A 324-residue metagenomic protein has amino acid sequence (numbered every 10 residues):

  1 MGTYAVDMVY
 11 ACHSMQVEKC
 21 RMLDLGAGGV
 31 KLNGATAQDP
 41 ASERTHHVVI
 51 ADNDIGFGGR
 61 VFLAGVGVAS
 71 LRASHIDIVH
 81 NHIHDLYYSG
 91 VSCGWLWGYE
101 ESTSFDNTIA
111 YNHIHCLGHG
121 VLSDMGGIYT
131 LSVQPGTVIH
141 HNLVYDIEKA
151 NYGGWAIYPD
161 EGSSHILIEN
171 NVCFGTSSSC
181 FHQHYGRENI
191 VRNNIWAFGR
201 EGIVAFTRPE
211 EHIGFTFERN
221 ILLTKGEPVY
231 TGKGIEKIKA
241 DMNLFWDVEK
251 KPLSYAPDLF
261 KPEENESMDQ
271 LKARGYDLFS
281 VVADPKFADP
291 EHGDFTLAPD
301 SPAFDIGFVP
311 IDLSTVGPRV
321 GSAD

Functional and structural regions predicted by a protein language model:
M1-V6, G26-L32, G59-V66, Y87-C93 (+9 more regions): Short glycine/acidic-rich loop motifs that flank beta-strands on beta-rich extracellular proteins
T3, V9-C12, S70: Divalent metal-dependent phosphoesterase catalytic cores across multiple superfamilies
D7, D77, S92, G127-Y129 (+5 more regions): Structured core elements
Y10, G34, R72, C93-W95 (+11 more regions): Active-site proximal loops enriched in glycine and acidic residues that flank catalytic Cys/His/Asp and coordinate
C12-A27, P40-G59, S74-Y88, E101-G118 (+5 more regions): Right-handed parallel beta-helix
N33-P40: Asp-box/WD-like beta-propeller blade repeats and closely related beta-sheet repeat scaffolds
L63, V68, H75-D77, L122 (+3 more regions): Extracellular, surface-exposed repeat architectures
E210-D324: Acidic, glycine- and Ser/Thr-rich low-complexity intrinsically disordered tracts in extracellular/secreted proteins
